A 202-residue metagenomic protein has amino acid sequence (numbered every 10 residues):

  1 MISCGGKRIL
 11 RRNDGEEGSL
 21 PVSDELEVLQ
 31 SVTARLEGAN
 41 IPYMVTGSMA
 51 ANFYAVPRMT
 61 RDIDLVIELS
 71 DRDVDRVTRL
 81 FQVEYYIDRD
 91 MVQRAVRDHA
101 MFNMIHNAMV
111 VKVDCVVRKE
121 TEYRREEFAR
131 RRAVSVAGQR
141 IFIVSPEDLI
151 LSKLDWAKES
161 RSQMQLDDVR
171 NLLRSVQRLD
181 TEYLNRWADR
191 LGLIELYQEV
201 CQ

Functional and structural regions predicted by a protein language model:
I2-Q202: Compositionally biased terminal segments of proteins
